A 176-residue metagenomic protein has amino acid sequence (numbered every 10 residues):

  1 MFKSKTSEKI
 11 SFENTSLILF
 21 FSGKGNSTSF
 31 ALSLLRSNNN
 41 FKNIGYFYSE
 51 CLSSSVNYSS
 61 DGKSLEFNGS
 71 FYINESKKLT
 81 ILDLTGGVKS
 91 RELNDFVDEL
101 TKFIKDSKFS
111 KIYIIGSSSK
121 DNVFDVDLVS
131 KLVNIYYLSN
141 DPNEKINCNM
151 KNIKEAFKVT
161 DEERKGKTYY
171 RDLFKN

Functional and structural regions predicted by a protein language model:
M1-K111, S117-D127: N-terminal catalytic or cofactor-binding beta/alpha core of small enzyme domains
K120-N176: Catalytic cores of processing enzymes, dominated by hydrolases/peptidases, characterized by acidic/His-rich
